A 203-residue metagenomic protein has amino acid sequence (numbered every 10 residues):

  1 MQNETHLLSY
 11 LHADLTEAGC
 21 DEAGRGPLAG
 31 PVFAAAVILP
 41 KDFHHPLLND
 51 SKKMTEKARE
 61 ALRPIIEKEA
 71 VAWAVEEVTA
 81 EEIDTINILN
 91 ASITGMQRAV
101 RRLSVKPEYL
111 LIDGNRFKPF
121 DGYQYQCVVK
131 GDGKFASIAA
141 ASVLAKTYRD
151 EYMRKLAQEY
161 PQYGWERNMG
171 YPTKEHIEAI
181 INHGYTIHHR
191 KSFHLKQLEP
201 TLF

Functional and structural regions predicted by a protein language model:
M1-F203: RNase H-like, Mg2+-dependent phosphodiesterase core, and more generally RNA phosphate-backbone-engaging helix-loop
